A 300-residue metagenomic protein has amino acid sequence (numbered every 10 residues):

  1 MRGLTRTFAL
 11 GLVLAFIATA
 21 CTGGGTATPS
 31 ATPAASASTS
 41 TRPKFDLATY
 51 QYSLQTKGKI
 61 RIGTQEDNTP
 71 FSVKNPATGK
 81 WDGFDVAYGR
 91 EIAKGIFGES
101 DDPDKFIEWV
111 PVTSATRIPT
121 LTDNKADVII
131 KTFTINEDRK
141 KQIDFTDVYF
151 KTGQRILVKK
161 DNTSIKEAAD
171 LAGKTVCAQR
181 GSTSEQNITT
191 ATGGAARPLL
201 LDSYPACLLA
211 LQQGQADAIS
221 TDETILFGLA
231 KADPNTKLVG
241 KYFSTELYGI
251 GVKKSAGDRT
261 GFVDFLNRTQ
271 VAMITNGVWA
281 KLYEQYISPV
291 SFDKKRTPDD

Functional and structural regions predicted by a protein language model:
C21-A31: Bacterial lipoprotein signal-peptidase II cleavage site
T22, P43-K44, N162, T175 (+2 more regions): Extended ligand-binding regions for polar small-molecule ligands
R42-V128: Extracytoplasmic small-molecule ligand-binding "clamshell" domains of the periplasmic binding protein/Venus flytrap
T64-N68, F84, V110-A115, N124-N136 (+3 more regions): Beta->alpha turn/N-cap motifs
E66, F150-V158, E223, F227-R268 (+1 more regions): Periplasmic-binding protein-like
W81-F97, T134, T152-L208, E223-I225: Bilobed "Venus flytrap"/periplasmic-binding protein-like clamshell domains and structurally analogous long
D102-D170: Acidic, polar ligand-binding/catalytic clefts
T116, I130-Q142, N187-T190, Q212-E246: A ligand-binding cleft/hinge motif common to bilobed small-molecule-binding domains
